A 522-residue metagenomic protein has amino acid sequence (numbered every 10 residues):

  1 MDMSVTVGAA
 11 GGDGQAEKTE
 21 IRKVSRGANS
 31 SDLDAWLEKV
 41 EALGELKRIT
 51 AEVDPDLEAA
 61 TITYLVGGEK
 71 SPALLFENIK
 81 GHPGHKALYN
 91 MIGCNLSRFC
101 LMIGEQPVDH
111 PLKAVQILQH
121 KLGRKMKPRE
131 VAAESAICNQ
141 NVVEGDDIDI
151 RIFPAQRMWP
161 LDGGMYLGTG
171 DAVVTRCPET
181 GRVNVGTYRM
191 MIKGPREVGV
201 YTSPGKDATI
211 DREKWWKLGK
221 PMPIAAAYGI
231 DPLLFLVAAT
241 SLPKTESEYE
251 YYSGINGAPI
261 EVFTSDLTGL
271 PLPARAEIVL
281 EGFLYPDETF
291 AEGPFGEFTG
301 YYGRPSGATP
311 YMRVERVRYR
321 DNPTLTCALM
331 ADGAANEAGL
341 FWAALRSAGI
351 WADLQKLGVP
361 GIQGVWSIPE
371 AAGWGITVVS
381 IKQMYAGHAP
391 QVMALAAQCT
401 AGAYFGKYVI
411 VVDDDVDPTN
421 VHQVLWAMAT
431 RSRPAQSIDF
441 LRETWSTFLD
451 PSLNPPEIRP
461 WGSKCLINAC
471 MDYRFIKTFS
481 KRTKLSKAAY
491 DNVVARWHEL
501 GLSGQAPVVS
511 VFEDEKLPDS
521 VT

Functional and structural regions predicted by a protein language model:
M3-Y311, E315-T522: Extended, highly charged
